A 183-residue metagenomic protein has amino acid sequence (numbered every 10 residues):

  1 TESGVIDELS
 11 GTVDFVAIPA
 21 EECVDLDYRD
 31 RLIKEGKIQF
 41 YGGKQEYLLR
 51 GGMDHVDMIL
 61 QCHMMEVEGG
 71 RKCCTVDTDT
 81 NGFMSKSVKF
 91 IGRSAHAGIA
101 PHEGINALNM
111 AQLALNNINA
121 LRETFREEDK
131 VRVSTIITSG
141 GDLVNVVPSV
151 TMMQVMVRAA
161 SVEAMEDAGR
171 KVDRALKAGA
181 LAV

Functional and structural regions predicted by a protein language model:
T1: Di-metal (Zn2+ and/or Mg2+/Mn2+) metal-binding site signature of metallo-dependent hydrolases with the MBL/beta-CASP
E8-S134, G141-V146: Histidine/acidic-residue-rich, glycine-tolerant segments that coordinate divalent metal ions
E46-L49, R174, A178: Charged/polar, solvent-exposed surface patches and flexible loops
M110-L113, N117, D167, K171-A175: Long, highly charged amphipathic alpha-helices
V144-R174, A180: A conserved active-site cap/scaffold subdomain adjacent to cofactor or substrate pockets
